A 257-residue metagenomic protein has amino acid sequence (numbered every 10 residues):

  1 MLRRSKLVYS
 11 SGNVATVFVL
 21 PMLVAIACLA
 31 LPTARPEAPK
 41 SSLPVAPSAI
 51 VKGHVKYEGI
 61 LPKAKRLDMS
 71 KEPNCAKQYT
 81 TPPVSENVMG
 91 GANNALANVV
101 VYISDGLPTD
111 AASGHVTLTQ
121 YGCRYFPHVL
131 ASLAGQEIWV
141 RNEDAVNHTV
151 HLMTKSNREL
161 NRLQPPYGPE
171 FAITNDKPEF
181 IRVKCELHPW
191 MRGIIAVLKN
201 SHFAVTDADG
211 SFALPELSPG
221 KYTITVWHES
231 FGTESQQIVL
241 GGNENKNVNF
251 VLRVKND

Functional and structural regions predicted by a protein language model:
M1-A15: N-terminal secretory signal peptides that target proteins for export/translocation
L2-R3, C28-P39: Short, low-complexity disordered leader/linker segments with a strong preference for bacterial N-terminal type II
R3, T16-F18, P44, S201: Hydrophobic alpha-helical context, especially transmembrane and signal-peptide helices
S11-N13, A30, K77: Residue-level detector of bioactive/disordered segments in secreted/extracellular proteins and virion assembly
T16-A30: Bacterial N-terminal signal peptides
R35-D257: Extracytoplasmic copper-binding redox domains, predominantly the cupredoxin/blue-copper superfamily
